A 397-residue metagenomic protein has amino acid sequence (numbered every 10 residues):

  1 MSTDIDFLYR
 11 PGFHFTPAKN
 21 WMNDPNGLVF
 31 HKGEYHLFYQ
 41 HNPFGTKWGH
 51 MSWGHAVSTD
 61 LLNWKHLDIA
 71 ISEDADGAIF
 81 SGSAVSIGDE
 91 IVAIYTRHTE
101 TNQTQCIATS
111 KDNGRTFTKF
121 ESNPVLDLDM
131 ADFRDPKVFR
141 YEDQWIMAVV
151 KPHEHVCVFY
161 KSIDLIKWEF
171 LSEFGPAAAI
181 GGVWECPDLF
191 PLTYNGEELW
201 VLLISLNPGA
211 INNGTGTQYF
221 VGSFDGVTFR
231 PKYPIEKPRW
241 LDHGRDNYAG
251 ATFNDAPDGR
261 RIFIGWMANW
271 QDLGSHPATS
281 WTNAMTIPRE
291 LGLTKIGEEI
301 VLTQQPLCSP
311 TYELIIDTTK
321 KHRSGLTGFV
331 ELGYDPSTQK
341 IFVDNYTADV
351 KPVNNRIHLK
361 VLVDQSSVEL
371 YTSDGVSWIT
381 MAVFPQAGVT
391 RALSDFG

Functional and structural regions predicted by a protein language model:
M1, N195, Q218-G397: Beta-rich accessory regions
M1-N26, G45-W48, L62-S86, G114-R140 (+3 more regions): Surface loop/turn signatures of beta-propeller and other carbohydrate-active proteins
H31, I87, F139-Y141, F190-L192 (+2 more regions): Structural WD40 beta-propeller signal
E34-L37, D89-I94, Q144-M147, G196-L202 (+1 more regions): Entry beta-strands of beta-propeller and related beta-repeat scaffolds
N42-T46, H98-T101, P152-H155, N207-A210 (+1 more regions): Short glycine/acidic-enriched loop and turn motifs that connect beta-strands
S52-D60, Q105-N113, F159-L165, T215-G226 (+1 more regions): Beta-propeller blade signature
S81, E90-V125: Carboxylate/His-rich catalytic cores and anion/metal-binding grooves
D143, V149-V158: Conserved, charged catalytic cores of large soluble enzymes
